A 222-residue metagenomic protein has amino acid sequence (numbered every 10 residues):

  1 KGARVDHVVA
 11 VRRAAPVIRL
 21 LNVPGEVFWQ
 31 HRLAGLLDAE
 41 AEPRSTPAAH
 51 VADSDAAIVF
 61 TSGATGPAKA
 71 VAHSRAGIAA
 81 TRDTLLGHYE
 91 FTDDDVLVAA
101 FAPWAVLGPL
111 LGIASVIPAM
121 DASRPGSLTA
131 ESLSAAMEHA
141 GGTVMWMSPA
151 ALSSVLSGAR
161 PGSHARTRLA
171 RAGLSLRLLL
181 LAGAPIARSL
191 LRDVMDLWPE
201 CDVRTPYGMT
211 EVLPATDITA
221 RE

Functional and structural regions predicted by a protein language model:
K1-A3, K69-A72, A114-P125, R204: Short beta-strand->loop structural element characteristic of the AMP-binding/adenylate-forming
K1-G35, S148: Structural core segment of the AMP-binding/adenylate-forming
A3-V5, P103-W104, A151-L152, I186: Alpha-helix capping/helix-boundary segments
V9, D83, R192: Active-site phosphate/pyrophosphate- and oxyanion-stabilizing loops and adjacent acidic/basic residues in soluble
R19, P24-E26, L33-L37, V144 (+1 more regions): Gly/Ser/Thr-rich phosphate-binding loop
L20, V27, L37-F60, P67 (+1 more regions): Conserved pre-ATP/AMP-binding loop-to-beta segment of ANL
A56-A80, A114: Conserved AMP-binding A3 loop
A79-V96, A102-V144: Conserved AMP-binding/adenylation subdomain of ANL enzymes
